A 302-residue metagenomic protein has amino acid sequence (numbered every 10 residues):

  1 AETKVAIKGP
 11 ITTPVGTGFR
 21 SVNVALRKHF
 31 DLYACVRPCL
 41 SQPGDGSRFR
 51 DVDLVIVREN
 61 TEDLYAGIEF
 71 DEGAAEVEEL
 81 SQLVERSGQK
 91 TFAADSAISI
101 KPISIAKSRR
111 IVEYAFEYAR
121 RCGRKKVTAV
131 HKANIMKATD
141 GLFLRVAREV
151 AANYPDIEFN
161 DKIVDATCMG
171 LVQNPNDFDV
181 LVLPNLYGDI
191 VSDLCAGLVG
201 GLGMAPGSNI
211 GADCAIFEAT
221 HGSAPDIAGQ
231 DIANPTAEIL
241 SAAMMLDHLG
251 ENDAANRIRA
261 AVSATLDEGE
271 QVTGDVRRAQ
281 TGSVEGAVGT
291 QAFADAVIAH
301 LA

Functional and structural regions predicted by a protein language model:
A1-R86, A97-S99, L186: N-terminal glycine-rich phosphate/adenylate-binding segment common to multiple enzyme folds
R27-Q42, N153-N160, A205-E218, A228: Short, acidic/small-residue loops that bind anionic groups at enzyme active sites
E78-D165: Glycine-rich phosphate/diphosphate-binding loop of Rossmann-like nucleotide-binding domains
C122-H131, Y154-K162, E251-R259, D267-A279: Flexible, glycine/charged-enriched surface loops at secondary-structure junctions
T139-L181, N185, D189, A219 (+2 more regions): Active-site rim loops that border cofactor/substrate pockets in soluble metabolic enzymes
G170-Q271: Glycine-rich phosphate/nucleotide-binding loop
G286-A302: Phosphate-binding loop/pocket of nucleotide- and phosphate-handling active sites
